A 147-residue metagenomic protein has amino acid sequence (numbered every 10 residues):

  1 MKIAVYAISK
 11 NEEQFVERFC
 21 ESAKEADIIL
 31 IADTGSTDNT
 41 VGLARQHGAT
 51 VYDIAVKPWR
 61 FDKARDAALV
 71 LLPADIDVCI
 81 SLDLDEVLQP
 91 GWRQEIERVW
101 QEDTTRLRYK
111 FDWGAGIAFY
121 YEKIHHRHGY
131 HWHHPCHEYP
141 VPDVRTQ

Functional and structural regions predicted by a protein language model:
M1-A4: Extreme N-terminal starter segment of soluble prokaryotic enzymes
A7, A26-S36, Y52-I54: Short beta-strand/loop segment that forms part of the nucleotide-sugar
A7-I28: Short, well-formed alpha-helical segments that are part of the catalytic scaffolds of diverse glycosyltransferases
Q14-E17, D38-H47, G91: Acidic helix N-cap motif at the loop->helix transition within catalytic regions of sugar-transfer enzymes
S22, A32-R45, V56-K57, L84: A conserved acidic beta->alpha catalytic loop
V41-L71: Conserved donor nucleotide-binding strand/loop of the catalytic core
D62-L69, L88-Q147: Catalytic-site signature of metal-activated, phosphate-bearing donor transferases, centered on the GT-A/GT-A-like
V70-V87: Short beta-strand-to-loop acidic/aromatic patch adjacent to the donor-nucleotide binding site
